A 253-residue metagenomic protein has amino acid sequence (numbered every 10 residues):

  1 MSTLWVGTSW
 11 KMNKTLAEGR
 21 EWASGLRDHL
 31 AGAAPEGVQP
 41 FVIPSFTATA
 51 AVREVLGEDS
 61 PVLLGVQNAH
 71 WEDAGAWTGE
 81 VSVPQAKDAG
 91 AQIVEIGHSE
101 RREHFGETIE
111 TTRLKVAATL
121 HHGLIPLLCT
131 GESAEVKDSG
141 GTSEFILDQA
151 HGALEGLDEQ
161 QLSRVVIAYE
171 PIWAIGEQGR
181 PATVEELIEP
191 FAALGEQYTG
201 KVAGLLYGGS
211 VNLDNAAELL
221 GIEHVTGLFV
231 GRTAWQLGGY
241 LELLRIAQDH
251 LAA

Functional and structural regions predicted by a protein language model:
M1-A253: Active-site loop-to-helix "anion-binding N-cap" substructures in soluble metabolic enzymes
